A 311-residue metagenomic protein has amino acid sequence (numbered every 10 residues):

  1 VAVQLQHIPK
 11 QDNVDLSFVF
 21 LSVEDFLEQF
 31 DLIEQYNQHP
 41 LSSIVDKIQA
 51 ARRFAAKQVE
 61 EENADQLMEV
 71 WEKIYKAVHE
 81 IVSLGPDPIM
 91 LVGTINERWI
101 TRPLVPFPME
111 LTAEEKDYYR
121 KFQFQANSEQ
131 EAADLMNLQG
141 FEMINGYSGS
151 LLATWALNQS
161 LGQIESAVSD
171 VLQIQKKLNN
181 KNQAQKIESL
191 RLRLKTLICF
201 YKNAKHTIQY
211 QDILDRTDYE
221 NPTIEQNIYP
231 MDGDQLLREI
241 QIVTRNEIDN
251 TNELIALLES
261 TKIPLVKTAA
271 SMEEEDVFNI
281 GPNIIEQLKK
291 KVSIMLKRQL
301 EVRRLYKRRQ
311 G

Functional and structural regions predicted by a protein language model:
V1-G311: Substrate-binding groove of N-acetylhexosamine-processing glycoside hydrolases
